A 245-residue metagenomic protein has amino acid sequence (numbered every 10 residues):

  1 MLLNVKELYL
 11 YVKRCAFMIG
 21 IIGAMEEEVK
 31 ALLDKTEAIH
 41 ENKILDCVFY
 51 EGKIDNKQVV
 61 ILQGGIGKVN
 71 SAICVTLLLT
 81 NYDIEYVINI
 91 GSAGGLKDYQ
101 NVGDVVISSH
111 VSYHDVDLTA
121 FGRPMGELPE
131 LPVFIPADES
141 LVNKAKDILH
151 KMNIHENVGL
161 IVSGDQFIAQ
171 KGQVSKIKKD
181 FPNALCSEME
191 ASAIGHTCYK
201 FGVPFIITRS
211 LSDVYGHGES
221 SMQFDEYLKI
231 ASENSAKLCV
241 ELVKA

Functional and structural regions predicted by a protein language model:
V5-F17: Short, Lys/Arg-enriched N-terminal segments with co-localized hydrophobic residues within the first ~10-30 amino acids
F17-T76: N-terminal short beta-loop-beta anion/metal-coordinating cradle
L77-N81, Y99-N101, G195-P204: Alpha-helix C-terminal capping segments
E85-Y86: Structural motif
L96-F181: Mid-sequence, gly/pro-rich, charge-dense loop/helix-turn segments that line enzyme active sites
I168-G216: A C-terminal functional module that forms or caps the active site or interfaces directly with catalytic machinery
Y215-A245: His/Asp/Glu-rich mid-to-C-terminal helical/loop segments that flank catalytic regions of hydrolases
